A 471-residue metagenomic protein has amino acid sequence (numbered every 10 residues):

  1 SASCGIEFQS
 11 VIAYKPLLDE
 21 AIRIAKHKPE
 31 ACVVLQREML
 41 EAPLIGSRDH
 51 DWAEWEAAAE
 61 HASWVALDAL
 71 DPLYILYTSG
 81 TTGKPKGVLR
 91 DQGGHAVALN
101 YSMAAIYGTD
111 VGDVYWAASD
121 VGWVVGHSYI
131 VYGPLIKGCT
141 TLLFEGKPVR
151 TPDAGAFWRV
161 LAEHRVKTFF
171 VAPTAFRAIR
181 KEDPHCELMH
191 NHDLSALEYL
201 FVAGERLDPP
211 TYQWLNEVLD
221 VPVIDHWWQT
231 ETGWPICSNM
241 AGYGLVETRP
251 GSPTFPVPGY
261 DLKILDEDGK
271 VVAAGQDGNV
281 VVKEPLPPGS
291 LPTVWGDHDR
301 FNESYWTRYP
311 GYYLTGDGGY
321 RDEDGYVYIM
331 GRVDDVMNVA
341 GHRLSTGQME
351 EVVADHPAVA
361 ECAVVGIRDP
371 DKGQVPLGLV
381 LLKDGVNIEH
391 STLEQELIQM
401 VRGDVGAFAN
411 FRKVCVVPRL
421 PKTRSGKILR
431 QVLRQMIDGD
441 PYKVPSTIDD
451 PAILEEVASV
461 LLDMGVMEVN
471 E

Functional and structural regions predicted by a protein language model:
S1-E54, P173: Structural core segment of the AMP-binding/adenylate-forming
S1-G5, L18, A162, F169 (+7 more regions): AMP-binding/adenylate-forming catalytic core of the ANL superfamily
C4-L17, D120, C139-V160, L344-M349: ATP-dependent adenylate-forming carboxylate-activation enzymes
E30, V34, D371-Q374, G403-I428 (+1 more regions): AMP-binding/adenylate-forming catalytic domain of the ANL superfamily
C32-L35, M39, L44-Y77, K84 (+3 more regions): Conserved pre-ATP/AMP-binding loop-to-beta segment of ANL
A96-A117, V124-K167, K181-L188: Conserved AMP-binding/adenylation subdomain of ANL enzymes
C139, K167-V171, R180-E247, D261 (+1 more regions): Gly/Ser/Thr-rich phosphate-binding loop
F255-G259, K270-Y305, L344, P441-Y442: Conserved ATP/PPi-binding loop(s) of AMP-dependent carboxylate-activating enzymes
